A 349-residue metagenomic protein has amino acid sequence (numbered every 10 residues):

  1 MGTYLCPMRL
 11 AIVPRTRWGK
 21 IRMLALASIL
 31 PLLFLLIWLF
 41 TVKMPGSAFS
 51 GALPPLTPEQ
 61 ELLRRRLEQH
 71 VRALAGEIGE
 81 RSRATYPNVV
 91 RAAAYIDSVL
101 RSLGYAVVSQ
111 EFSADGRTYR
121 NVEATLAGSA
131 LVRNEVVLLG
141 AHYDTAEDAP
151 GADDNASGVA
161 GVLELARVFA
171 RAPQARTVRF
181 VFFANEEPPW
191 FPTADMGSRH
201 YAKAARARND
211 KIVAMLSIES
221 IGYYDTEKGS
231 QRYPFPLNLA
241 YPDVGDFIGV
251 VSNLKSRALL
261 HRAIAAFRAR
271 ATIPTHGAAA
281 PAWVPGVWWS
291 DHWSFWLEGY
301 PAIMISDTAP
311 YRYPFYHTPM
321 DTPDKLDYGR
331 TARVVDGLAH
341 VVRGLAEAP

Functional and structural regions predicted by a protein language model:
A11-L33: N-terminal Sec-pathway targeting helices
A27, P58, Q69-S129, H276-A278: A non-catalytic alpha/beta surface segment that caps or lines the substrate-entry region of metallo-dependent hydrolase
F40-N88, L103, D144, P314-D321: N-terminal capping segment at the start of a domain
R66-Q69, A73, P87, R91-S102 (+11 more regions): Extracytoplasmic/secreted proteins, especially bacterial periplasmic and envelope-associated proteins
E123, V137-G140, R179-F182, V213-I218 (+1 more regions): Structural recognition of the beta-strand scaffold that forms the well-ordered cores of secreted hydrolase catalytic
S129-V136: Proline/glycine-enriched tight loop/beta-turn segments at coil->beta junctions that connect or precede beta-strands
A146-K255, V284-V287: Acidic/histidine-rich catalytic neighborhood of metal-dependent amide-processing enzymes
D225-P349: Active-site-adjacent substrate-binding region of metalloamidase/peptidase-like peptide-processing proteins
